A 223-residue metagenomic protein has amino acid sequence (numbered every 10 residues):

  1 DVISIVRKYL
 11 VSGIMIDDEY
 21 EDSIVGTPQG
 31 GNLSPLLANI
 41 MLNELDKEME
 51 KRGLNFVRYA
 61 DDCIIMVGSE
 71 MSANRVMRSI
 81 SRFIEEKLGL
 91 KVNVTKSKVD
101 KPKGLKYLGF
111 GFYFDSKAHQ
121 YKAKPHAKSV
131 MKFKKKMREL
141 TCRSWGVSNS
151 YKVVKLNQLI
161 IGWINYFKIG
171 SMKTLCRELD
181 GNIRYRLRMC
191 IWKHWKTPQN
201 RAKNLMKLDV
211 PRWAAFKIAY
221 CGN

Functional and structural regions predicted by a protein language model:
D1-K106: Conserved polymerase palm-domain catalytic core
I3-R7, P35, N39, L105 (+4 more regions): Non-catalytic, well-ordered alpha-helical scaffold segments
V11, A38, L42, D46 (+5 more regions): Amphipathic alpha-helical core segments of compact helical bundles
V11, K87-V154, Q158-I161: A conserved non-catalytic segment of reverse transcriptases and RNA-directed RNA polymerases corresponding to the late
D22-T27, K122, R138-Y151, W163-L175 (+1 more regions): Short, solvent-exposed helix-loop connector elements
K96-L105, L156-L159, C176-R184, Q199-K207: A glycine-rich phosphate-binding loop feature that marks nucleotide/adenosyl-phosphate handling sites
N182-R186, I191, W195-N223: Extended C-terminal regions of large enzymes
